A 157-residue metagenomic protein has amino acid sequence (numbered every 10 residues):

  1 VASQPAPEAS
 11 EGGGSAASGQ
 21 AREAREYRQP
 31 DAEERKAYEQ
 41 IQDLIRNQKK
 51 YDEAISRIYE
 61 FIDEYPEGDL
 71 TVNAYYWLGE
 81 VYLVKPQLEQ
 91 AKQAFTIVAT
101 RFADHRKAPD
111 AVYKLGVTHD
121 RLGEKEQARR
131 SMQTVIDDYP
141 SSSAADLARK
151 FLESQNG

Functional and structural regions predicted by a protein language model:
V1-Q40, L44-Q48, E53: Acidic, proline-/serine-/threonine-rich low-complexity intrinsically disordered segments
L44-I45, Y82, H119, N156: Residue at a conserved register position within TPR or TPR-like alpha-solenoid repeats
E64-L70, R101-K107, I136-D146: Short solvent-exposed coil/turn linkers within tandem alpha-helical repeat scaffolds
